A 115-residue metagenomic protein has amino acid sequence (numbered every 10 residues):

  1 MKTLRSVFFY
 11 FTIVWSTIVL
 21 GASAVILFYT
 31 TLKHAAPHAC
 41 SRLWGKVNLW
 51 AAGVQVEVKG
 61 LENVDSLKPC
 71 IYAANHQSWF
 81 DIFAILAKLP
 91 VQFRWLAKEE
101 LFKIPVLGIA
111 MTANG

Functional and structural regions predicted by a protein language model:
M1-E57, I109-A110: A transmembrane-helix-recognition feature enriched in membrane-embedded lipid enzymes and envelope glyco-/phospholipid
R5-T12, S41-A97: Conserved H-X4-D acyltransferase segment
S23, Q92, A113: Mid-sequence acidic-hydrophobic segments that form the walls of catalytic/ligand-binding cavities or oligomerization
A35, F80, F102: Short alpha-helical
L96-A97, L101-G115: Soluble catalytic domains of enzymes that build or remodel membrane lipids, polysaccharides, and related
